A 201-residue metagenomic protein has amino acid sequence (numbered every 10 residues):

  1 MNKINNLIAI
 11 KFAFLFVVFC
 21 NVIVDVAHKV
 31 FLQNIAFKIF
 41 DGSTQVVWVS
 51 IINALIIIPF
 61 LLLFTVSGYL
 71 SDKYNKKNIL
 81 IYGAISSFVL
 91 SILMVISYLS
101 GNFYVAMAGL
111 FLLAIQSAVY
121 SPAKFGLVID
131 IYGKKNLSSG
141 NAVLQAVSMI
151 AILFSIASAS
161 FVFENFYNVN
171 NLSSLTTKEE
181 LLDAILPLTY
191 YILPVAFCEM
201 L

Functional and structural regions predicted by a protein language model:
K3-L15, V46, F103-M107, T189: Primarily residues marking transmembrane-helix entry/exit sites
A13-L32, I52-S71, N75-L90, V105-F166: Substrate-agnostic recognition of the 12-TM MFS/MFS-like secondary transporter fold
N34-F40, V95, I152-V195: Transmembrane alpha-helix termini and helix-breaking/packing motifs in multi-pass membrane transporters
I39-F40, Q45, S117: Long, compositionally biased eukaryotic signaling regions
S43-I57, D183, P187: Loop-to-transmembrane helix entry
N75, S97-G101: Helix-breaking motifs and short loop linkers at transmembrane-helix boundaries and internal kinks in secondary membrane
F88-S91, V95, M149, A196-M200: Small-residue-rich packing faces within the transmembrane alpha-helices of Major Facilitator Superfamily
G126, D130, Y190-L201: Helix-loop junctions on the cytosolic side of multi-pass membrane transporters, especially the intracellular loop
